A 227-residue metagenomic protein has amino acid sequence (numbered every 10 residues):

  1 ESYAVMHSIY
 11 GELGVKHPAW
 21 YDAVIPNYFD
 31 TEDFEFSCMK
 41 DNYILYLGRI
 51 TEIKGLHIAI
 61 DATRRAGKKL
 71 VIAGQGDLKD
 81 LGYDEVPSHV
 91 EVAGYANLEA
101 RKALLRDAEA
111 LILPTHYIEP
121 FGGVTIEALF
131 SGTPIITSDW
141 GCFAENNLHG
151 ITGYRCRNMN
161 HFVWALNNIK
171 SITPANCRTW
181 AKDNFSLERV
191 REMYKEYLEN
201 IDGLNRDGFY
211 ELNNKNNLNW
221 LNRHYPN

Functional and structural regions predicted by a protein language model:
E1-N227: Catalytic cores of nucleotide-sugar-dependent glycosyltransferases that transfer UDP/GDP/TDP-activated
